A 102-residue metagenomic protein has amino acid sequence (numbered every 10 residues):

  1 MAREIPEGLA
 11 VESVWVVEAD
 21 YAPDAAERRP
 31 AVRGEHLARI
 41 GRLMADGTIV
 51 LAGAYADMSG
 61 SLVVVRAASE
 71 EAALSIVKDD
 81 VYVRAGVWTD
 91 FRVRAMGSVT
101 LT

Functional and structural regions predicted by a protein language model:
M1-T102: Conserved, structured core segments of small domains
